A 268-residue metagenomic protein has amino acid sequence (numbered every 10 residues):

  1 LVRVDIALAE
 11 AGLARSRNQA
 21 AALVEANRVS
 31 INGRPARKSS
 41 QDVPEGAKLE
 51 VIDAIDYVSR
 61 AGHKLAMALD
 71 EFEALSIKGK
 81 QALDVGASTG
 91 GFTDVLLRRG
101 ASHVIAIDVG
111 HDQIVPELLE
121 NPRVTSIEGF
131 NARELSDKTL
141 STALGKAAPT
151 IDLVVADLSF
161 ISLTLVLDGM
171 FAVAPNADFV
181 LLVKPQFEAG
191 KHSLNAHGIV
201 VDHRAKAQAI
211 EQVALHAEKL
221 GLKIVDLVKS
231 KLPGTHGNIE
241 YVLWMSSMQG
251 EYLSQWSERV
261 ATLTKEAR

Functional and structural regions predicted by a protein language model:
L1-A47: A basic, amphipathic helix-loop patch mediating RNA/tRNA/ribosome contacts
I77-S88: Conserved class I S-adenosyl-L-methionine
S88-T93, G110: Residues at the N-terminus of the alpha-helix immediately C-terminal to the conserved SAM/SAH-binding loop
L97-H103, A177: Conserved S-adenosyl-L-methionine
I105-I161, L165: S-adenosyl-L-methionine
T164-V180: A short glycine-rich, Lys/Arg-flanked "PGG" loop and its adjoining helix->strand segment in the class I
P185-V201: Short, glycine-/aromatic-enriched active-site segment of Class I SAM-dependent methyltransferases
I239, S247-R268: Flexible, glycine-/basic-rich loop-and-beta segments that form/coincide with the SAM-dependent methyltransferase
